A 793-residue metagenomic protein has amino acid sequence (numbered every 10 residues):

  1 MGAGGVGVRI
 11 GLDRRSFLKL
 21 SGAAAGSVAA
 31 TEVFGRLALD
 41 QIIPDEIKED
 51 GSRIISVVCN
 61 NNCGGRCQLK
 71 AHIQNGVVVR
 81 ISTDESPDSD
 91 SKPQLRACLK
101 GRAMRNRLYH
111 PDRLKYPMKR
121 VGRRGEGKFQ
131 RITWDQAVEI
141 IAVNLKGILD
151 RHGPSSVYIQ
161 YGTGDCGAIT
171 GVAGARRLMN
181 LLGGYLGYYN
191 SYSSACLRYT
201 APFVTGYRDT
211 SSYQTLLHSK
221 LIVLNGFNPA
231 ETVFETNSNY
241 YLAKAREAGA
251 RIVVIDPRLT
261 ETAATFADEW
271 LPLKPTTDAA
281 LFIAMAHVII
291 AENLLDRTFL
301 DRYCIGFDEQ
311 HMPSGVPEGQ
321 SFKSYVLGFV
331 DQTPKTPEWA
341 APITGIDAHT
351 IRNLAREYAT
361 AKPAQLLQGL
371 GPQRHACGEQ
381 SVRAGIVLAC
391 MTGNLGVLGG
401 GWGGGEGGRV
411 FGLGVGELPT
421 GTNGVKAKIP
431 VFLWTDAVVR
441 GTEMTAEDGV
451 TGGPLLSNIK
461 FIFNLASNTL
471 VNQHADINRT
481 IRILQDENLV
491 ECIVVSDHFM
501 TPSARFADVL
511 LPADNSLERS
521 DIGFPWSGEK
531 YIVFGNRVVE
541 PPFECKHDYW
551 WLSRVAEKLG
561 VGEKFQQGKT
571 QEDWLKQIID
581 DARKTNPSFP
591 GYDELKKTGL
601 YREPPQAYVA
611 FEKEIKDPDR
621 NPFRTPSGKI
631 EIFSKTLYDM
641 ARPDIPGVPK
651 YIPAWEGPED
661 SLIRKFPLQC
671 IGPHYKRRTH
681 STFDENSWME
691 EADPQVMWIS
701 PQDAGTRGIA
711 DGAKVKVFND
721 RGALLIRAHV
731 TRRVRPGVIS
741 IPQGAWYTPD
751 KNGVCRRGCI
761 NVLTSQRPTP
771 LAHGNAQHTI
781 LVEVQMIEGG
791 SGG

Functional and structural regions predicted by a protein language model:
G2-G4, V172-L242, A248-I255, A280-I283 (+3 more regions): Extended redox/cofactor-interaction regions of prokaryotic respiratory oxidoreductases
G2-L295, Q320, L465, G705 (+1 more regions): N-terminal export/assembly segments and adjacent metallocofactor-ligating motifs of anaerobic energy-metabolism
I55, A267-L273, L517, K530-P541: Short beta-alpha connecting loops at secondary-structure transitions that line or flank enzyme active sites
V138-V157, S212-L221, Q332, R352-Q365 (+1 more regions): Glycine-rich phosphate/diphosphate-binding loops that line cofactor/substrate pockets in enzymes
G249, V253, R258-A361: Long, well-ordered, tryptophan-enriched scaffold segments
Q310, E318-R440: Active-site phosphate/pyrophosphate-binding segments
E491-C492, H498, R537-A556: Phosphate/diphosphate-binding loops
D548-T598, S681-F683, S687-W698, Q702-G793: Long, contiguous, secondary-structure-rich segments that constitute the structural scaffold of globular domains
